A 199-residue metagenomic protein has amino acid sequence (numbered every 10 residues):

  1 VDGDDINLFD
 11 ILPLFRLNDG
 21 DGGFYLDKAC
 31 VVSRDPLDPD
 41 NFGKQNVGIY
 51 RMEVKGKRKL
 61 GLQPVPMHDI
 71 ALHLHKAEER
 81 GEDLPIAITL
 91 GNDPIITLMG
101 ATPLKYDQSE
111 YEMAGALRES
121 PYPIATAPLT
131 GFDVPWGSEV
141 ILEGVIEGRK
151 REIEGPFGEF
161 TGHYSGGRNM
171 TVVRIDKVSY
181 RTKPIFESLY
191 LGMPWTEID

Functional and structural regions predicted by a protein language model:
V1-V172, D176-D199: Extended, highly charged
